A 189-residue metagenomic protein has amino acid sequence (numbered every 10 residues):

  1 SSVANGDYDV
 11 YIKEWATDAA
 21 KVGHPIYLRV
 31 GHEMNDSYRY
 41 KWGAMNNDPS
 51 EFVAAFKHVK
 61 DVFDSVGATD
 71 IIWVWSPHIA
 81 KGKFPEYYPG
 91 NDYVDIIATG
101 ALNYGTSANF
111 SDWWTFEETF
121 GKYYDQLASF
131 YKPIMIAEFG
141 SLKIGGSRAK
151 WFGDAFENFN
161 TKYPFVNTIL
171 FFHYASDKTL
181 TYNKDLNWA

Functional and structural regions predicted by a protein language model:
S1, S37-Y40, G82-P85, T106-N109 (+2 more regions): Extracytoplasmic/secreted cell-surface and envelope-processing proteins
S1-I72, F172: Substrate-binding cleft of extracellular glycoside hydrolase catalytic domains
S2-V10, G43-A54, S111-T119, G146-D154 (+1 more regions): Alpha-helix N-cap and loop-to-helix initiation/capping positions
V10-W15, P77-P89, W113-Q126, K150-F159: Alpha-helical scaffolding within the catalytic cores of extracellular/periplasmic polymer-degrading hydrolases
D18, H58-V66, Q126, D154 (+2 more regions): Alpha-helical structural signal in soluble globular domains
I26, H32, P133-A189: Substrate-binding cleft of secreted/luminal carbohydrate-active enzymes
F56, K60-F84, Y131-G145, T168-Y174: Aromatic-lined carbohydrate-recognition surfaces of secreted/lumenal glycan-active proteins
P89-G145: Glycoside hydrolase catalytic-domain groove-lining segments
